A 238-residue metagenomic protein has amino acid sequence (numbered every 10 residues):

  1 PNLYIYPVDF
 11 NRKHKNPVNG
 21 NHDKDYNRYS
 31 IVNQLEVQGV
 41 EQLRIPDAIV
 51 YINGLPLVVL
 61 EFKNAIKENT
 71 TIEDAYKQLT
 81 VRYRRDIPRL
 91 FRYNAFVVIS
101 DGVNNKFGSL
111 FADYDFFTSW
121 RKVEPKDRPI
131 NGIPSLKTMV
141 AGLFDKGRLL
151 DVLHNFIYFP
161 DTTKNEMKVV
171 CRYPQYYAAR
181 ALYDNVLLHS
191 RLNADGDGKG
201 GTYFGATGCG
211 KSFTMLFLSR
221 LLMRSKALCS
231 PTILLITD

Functional and structural regions predicted by a protein language model:
P1-T237: ATP-dependent helicase/translocase motor core
